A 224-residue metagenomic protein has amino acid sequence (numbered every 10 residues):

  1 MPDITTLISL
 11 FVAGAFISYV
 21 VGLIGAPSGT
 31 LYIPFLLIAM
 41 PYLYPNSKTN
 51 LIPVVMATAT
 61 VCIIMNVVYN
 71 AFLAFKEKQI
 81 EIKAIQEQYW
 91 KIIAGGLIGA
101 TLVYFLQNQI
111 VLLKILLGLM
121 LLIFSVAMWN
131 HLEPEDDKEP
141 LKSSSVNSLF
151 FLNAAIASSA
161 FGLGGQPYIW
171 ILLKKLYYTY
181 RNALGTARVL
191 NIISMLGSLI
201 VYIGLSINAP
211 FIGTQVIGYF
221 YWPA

Functional and structural regions predicted by a protein language model:
M1-I24, L31-V54, T58, V67-A160 (+4 more regions): Juxtamembrane transmembrane-helix boundary motif
G29, G165-Q166: Functionally critical, cavity-lining and gating residues within the transmembrane helices of 12-TM secondary
M56-I63, I93, L184-M195: Transmembrane helix-bundle signature of multi-pass membrane transporters/permeases
I63-N70, Q166-Y168: Short helical (or helix-break) motifs at transmembrane helix termini and adjacent helical loops in multi-pass membrane
Y168-S194: Aromatic-anchored, glycine/proline-accented short structural segments that stabilize local strand-turns or short
